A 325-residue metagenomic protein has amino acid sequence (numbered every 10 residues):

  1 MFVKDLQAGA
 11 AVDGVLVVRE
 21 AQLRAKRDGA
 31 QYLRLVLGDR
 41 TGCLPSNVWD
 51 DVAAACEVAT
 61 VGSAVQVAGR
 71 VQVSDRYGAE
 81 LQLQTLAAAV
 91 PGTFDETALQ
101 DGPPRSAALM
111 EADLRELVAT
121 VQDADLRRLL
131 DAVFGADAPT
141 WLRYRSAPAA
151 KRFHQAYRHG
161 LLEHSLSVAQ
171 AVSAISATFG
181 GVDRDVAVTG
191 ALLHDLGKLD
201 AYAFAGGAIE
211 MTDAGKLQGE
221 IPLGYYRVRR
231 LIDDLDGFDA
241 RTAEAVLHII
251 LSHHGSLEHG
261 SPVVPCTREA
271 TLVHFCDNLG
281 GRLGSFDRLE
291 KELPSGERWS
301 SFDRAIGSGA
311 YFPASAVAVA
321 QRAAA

Functional and structural regions predicted by a protein language model:
M1-V12: OB-fold nucleic-acid-binding modules
A11, A64-Q66, N278: Residue-level marker of beta-strand positions
L16, G62, V168, I250 (+1 more regions): Divalent metal-coordination and catalytic microenvironments
A21-Q31, L44-S46, D51-T97: OB-fold single-stranded nucleic acid-binding module
R34-D39: Short, acidic/hydrophobic/Gly-rich beta-strand patch recurrent on exposed beta strands that often constitutes part
Q66, H274, K291-E292, G296-A325: N-terminal intrinsically disordered, cationic/polar leader segments that include organellar targeting peptides
F94-L217, S256: Acidic/His-rich, divalent-metal-binding segments that scaffold phosphate/diphosphate chemistry
F153-H154, E163-H164, S173-L293: Divalent metal-dependent catalytic cores for phosphoryl transfer on phosphate-bearing substrates
